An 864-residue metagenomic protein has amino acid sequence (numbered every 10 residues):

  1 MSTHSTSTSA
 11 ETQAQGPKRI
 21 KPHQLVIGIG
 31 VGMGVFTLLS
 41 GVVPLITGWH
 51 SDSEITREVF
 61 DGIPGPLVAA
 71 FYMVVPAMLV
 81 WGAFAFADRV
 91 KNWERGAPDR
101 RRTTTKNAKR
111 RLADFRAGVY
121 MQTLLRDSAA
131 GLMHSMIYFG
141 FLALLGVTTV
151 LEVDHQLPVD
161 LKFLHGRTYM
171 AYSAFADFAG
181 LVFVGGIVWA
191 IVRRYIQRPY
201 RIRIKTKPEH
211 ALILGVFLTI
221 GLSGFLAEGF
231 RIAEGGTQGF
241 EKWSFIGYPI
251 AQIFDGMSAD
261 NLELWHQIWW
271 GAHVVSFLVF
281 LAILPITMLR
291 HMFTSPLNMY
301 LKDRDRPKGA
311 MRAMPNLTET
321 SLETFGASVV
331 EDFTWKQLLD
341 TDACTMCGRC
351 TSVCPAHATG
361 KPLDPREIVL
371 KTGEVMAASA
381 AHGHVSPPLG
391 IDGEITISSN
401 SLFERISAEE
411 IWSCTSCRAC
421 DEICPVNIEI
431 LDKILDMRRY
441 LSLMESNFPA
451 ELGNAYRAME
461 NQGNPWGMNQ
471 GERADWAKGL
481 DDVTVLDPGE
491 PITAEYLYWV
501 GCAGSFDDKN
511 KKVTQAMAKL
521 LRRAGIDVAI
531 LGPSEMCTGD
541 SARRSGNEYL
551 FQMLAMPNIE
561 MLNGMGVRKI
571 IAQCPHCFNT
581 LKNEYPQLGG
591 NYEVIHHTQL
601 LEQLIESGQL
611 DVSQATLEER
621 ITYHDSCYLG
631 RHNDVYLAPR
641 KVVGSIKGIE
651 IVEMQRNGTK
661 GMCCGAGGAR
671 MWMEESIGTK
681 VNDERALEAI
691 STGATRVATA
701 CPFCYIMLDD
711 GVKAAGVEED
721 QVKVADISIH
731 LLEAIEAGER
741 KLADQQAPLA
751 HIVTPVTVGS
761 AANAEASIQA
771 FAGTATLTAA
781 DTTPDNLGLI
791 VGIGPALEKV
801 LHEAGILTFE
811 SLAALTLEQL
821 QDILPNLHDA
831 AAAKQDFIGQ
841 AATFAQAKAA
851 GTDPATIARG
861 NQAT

Functional and structural regions predicted by a protein language model:
S2-W189, I196, D332-T341, L363-V369 (+3 more regions): Iron-sulfur-cluster electron-transfer modules
Q24-L25, A129, S135, A143-G247 (+5 more regions): Long, contiguous internal "core" modules enriched in hydrophobic/ aromatic residues
T47-S51, G82-R102, V153-P158, W189-H210 (+4 more regions): Juxtamembrane/interface segments at transmembrane-helix termini
Y72-A83, F183-V184, L218-T219, L264-Y300: Alpha-helical membrane-embedded segments
R95-V119, R201-A211, F240-Q252, F293-E323 (+3 more regions): Juxtamembrane inter-helical linkers in multi-pass membrane proteins
V147, I250-N261, G309-E323, I430-F771: Iron-sulfur cluster-binding electron-transfer modules in prokaryotic oxidoreductases
K308-P365: Non-transmembrane accessory domains of multi-pass membrane transporters/channels
E765-T864: C-terminal extensions
